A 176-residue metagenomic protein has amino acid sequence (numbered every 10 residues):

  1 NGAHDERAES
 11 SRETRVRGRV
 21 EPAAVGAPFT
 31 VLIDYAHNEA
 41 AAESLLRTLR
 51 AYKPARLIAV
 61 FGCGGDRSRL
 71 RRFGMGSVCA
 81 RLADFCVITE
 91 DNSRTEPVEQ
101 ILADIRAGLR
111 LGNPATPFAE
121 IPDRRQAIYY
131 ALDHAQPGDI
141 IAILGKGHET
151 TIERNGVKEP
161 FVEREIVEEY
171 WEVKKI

Functional and structural regions predicted by a protein language model:
N1-I176: ATP-dependent carboxylate-amine ligase
